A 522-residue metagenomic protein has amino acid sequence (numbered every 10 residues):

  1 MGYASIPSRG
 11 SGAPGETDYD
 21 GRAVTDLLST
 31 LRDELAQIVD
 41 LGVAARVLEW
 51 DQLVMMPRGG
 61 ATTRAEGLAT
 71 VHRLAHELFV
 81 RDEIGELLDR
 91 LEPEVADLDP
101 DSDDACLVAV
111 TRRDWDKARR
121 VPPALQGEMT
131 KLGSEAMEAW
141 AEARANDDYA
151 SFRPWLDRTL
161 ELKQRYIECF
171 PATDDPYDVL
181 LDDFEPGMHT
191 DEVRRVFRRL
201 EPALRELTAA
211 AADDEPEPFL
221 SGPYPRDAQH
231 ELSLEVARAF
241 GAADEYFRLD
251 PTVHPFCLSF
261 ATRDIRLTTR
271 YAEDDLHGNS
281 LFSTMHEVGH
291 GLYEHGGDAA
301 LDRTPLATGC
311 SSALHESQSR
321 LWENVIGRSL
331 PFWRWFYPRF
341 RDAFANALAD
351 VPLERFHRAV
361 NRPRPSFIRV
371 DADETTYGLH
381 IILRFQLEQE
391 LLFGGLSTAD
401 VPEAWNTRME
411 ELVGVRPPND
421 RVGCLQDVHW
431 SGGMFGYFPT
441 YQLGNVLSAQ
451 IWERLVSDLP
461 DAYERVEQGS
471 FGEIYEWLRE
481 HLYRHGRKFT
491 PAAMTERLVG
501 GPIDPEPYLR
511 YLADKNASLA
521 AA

Functional and structural regions predicted by a protein language model:
M1-R22: N-terminal amphipathic/basic-hydrophobic helices that include classical n-h-c signal peptides and signal-anchor
E16-P186, K488, E506, A513-A522: A well-structured
G21-L27, V43-R46, G59, T63 (+3 more regions): C-terminal, non-catalytic "cap/extension" segments appended to globular domains
L31, P171, H286, S319 (+3 more regions): Divalent metal-coordination and catalytic microenvironments
T63, L125-E128, W155-R158, V196 (+12 more regions): Secondary-structure capping and boundary motifs in well-ordered enzyme cores
M129-H277, N516: Contiguous, non-catalytic segments that form substrate-binding/exosite surfaces or channel walls
N279-D298, E316-R320: Active-site recognition of the HExxH zinc-binding catalytic motif
T308-L348: Post-HExxH zinc-binding segment in Zn-dependent metallohydrolases
